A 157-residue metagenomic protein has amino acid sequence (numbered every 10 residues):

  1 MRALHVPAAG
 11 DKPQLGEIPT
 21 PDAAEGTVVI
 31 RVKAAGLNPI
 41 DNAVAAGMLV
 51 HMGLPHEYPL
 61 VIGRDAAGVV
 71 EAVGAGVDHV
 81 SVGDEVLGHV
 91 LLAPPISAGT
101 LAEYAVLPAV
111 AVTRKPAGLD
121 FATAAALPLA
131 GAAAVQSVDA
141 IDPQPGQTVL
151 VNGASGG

Functional and structural regions predicted by a protein language model:
L4, V28-V29, L150: Conserved beta-strand elements of the Class I
G10-E17: A local structural motif
P19-L37, L49-A93: Glycine-rich beta-strand-centered segment in the early N-terminal region that forms part of a ligand/cofactor-binding
I40-A46: Cytochrome P450 core scaffold surrounding the K-helix E-X-X-R motif and the conserved "meander" helix-loop region
H79, G88-N152: NAD(P)H dinucleotide-binding glycine-rich loop of Rossmann-like/cofactor-binding domains, especially the beta1-alpha1
S155: Conserved glycine-rich cofactor-binding loop
